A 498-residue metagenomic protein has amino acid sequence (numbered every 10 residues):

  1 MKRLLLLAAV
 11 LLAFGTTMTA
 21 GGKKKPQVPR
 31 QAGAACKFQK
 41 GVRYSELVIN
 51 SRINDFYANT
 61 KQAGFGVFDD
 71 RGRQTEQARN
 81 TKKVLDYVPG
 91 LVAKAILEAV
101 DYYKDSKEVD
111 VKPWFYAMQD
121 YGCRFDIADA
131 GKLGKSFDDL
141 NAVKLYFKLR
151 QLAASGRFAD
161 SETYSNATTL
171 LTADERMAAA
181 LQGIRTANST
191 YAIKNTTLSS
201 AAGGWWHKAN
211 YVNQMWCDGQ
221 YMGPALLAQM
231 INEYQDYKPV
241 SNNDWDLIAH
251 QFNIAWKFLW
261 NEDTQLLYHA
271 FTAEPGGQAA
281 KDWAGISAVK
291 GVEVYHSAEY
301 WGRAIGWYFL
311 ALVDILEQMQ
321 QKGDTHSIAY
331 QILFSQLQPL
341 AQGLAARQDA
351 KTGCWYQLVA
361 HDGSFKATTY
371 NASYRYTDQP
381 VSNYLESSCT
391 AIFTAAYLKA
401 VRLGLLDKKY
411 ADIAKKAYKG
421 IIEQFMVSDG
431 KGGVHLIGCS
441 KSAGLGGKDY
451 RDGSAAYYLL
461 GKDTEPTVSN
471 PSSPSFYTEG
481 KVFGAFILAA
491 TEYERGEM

Functional and structural regions predicted by a protein language model:
M1-K25: Bacterial Sec-dependent N-terminal signal peptides
L4, A9-V10, D101, L310 (+1 more regions): Enrichment for repetitive, rod-forming helical segments
V28-G90, A95-E98, Y102-V143, F147-I184 (+4 more regions): CBM-like carbohydrate-recognition segments
Y121, T186-A187, I254, G343: A generic secondary-structure signal
N141, Y221, G306-W307, A485: Hydrophobic side chains within alpha-helical segments
L149-L152, G156, G183-N195, L226-E233 (+3 more regions): Mid-sequence acidic-hydrophobic segments that form the walls of catalytic/ligand-binding cavities or oligomerization
S165-T169, E175, Q214-D218, P224-T394 (+5 more regions): Extended ligand-binding clefts on enzyme/binding-domain cores
T190, K194, L198-E233: Flexible, glycine-rich active-site loops centered on histidine and acidic residues that chelate a metal or position
